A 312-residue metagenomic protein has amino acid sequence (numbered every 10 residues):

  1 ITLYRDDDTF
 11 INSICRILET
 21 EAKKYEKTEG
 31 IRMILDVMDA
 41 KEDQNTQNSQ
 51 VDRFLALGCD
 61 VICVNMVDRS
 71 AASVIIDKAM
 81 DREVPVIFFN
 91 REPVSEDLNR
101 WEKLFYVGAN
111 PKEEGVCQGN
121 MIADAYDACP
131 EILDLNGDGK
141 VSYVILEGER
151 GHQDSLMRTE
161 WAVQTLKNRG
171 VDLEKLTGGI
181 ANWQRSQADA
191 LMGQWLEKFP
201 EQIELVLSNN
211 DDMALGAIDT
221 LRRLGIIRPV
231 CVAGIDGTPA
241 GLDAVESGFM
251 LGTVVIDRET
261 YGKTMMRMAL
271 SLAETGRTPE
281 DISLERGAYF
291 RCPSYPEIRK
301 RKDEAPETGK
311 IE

Functional and structural regions predicted by a protein language model:
I1-E21, Y25, D36-N48, C59 (+3 more regions): Extracytoplasmic "Venus flytrap"
F10-E26, E114-Q118, Q153-D172, Q187 (+3 more regions): Short, solvent-exposed amphipathic alpha-helices that sit in or adjacent to ligand/effector-binding or catalytic
K24-A40, S142-I145, K167-R185: Short beta-strand elements in bilobed, periplasmic/extracellular small-molecule ligand-binding domains
Q47, Y106-D138, A188, T238-G241 (+1 more regions): Hydrophobic alpha-helical segments within soluble ligand-binding/sensing domains
D52, V61-D81, V86, M157 (+2 more regions): Hydrophobic alpha-helical
I75-E113, C129-G139, T238-E246, M250-L251: Flexible loop/hinge segments that line or gate small-molecule binding clefts
G139-R150, T165, D257-E312: Hinge/cleft segment of the Venus flytrap/periplasmic-binding protein
E204-S208, D219-E259, K263, R267-R286 (+1 more regions): Exported/periplasmic ABC-transporter solute-binding proteins
